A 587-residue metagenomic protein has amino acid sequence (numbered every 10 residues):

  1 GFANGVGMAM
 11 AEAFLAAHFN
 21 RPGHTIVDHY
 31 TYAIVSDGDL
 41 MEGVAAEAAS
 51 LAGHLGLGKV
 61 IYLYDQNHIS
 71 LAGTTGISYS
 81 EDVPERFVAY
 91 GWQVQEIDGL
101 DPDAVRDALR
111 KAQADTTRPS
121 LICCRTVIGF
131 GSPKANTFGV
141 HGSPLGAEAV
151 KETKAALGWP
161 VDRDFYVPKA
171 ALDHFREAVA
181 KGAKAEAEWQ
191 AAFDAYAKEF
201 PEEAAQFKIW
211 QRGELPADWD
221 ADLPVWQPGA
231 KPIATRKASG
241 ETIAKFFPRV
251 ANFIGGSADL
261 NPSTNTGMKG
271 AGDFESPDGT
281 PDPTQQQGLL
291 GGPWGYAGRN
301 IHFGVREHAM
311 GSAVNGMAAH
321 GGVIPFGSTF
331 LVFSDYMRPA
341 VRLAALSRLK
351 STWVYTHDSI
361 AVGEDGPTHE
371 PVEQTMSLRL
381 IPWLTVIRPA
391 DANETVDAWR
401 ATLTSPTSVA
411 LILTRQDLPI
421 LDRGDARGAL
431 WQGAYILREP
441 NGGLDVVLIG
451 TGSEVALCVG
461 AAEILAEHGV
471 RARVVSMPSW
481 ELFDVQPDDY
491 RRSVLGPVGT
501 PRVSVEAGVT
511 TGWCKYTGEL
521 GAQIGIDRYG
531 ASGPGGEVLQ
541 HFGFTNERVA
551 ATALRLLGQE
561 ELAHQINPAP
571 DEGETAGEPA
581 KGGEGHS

Functional and structural regions predicted by a protein language model:
G1-T31, E177-I412, D417, V494 (+3 more regions): Thiamine diphosphate
M10, F14-A16, G23-D28, M41 (+4 more regions): Thiamine diphosphate
I34: Walker B beta-strand of ABC/ABC-like P-loop ATPase nucleotide-binding domains, specifically the conserved hydrophobic
D37: Residue(s) in the substrate-gating loop at a strand-loop-helix junction that position the organic substrate next
K154-W159, R163-E188, A195: Non-catalytic, alpha-helical, charged scaffold/linker segments that couple or flank catalytic or architectural cores
P168, P216, A234, Q486-P487: Generic structural signal for alpha-helix starts
